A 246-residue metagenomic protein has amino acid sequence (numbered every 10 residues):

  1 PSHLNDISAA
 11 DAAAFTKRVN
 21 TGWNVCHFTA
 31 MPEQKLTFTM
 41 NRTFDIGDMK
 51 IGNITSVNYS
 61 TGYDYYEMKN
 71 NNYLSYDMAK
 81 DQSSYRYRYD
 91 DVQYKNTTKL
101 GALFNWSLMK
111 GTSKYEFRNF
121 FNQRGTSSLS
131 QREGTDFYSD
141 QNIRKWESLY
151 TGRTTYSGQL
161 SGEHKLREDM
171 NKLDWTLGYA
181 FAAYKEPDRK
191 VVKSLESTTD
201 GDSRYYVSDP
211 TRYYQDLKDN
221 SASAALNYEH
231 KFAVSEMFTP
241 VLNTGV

Functional and structural regions predicted by a protein language model:
P1-A10: Low-complexity, serine/threonine/proline-enriched polar segments
I7, I46, I51-I54, I143 (+1 more regions): Weak global preference for isoleucine
A12-T21, Y76-Y87, G134-R144, S197-P210: Flexible, solvent-exposed coil segments and beta strand-coil junctions, predominantly the extracellular/periplasmic
F15, V19-S130, R153-G158: Transmembrane beta-barrel wall of Gram-negative outer-membrane proteins
W23-C26, Y85-V92, Q141-L149, S161 (+2 more regions): Extracellular loop and loop/strand-boundary signature of outer-membrane beta-barrel proteins
N70-L74, Q131-D136, K190-K193: Short secondary-structure boundary/capping segments
M109-R124, L149-V246: Face-selective signature of the C-terminal outer-membrane beta-barrel domain
